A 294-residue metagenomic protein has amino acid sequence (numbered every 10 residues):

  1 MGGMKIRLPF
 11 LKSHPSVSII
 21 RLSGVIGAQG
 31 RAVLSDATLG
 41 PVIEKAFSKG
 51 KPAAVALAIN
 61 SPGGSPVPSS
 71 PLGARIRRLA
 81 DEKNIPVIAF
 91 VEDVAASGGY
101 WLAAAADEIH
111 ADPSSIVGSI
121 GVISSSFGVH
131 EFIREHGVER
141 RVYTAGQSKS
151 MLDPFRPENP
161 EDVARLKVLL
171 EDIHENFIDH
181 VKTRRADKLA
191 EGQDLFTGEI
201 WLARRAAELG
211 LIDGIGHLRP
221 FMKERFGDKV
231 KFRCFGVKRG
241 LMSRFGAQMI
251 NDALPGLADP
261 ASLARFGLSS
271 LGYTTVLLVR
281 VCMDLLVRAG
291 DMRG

Functional and structural regions predicted by a protein language model:
M1-D112, I123-G294: N-terminal organellar transit peptides
I116: Short glycine/proline-centered loop/turn elements that form peptide/ligand docking sites
